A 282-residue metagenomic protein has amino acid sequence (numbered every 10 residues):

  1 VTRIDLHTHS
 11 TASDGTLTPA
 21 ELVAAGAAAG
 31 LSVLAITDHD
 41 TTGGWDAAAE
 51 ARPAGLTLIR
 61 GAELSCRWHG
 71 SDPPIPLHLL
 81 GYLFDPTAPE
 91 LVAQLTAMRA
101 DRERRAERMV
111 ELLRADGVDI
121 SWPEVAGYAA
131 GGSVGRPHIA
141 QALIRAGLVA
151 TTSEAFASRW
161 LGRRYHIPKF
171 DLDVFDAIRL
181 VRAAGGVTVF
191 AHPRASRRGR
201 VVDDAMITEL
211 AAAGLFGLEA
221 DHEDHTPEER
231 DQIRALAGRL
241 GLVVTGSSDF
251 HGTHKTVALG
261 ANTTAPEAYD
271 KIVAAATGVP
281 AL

Functional and structural regions predicted by a protein language model:
V1-I75, W160-G162, L172, I178-R179 (+2 more regions): An N-terminally biased module of ancient metal coordination in phosphate/nucleic-acid-related enzymes
P53-A211, T263, A268-L282: Extended substrate/RNA-proximal surfaces in nucleic-acid metabolism proteins
E90, K255-T256: A short acidic, helix-capping loop that chelates divalent metal ions and anchors anionic groups
L259: Short clusters of hydrophobic/aromatic residues that line enzyme substrate/ligand-binding pockets
